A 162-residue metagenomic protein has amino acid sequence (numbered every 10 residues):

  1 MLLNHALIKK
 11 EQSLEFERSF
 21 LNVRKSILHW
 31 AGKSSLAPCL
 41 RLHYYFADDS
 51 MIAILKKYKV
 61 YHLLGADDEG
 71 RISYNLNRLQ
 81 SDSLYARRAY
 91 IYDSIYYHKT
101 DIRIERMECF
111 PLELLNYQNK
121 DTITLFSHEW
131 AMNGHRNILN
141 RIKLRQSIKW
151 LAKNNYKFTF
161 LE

Functional and structural regions predicted by a protein language model:
M1-D48, G70: Metal-dependent polysaccharide deacetylase catalytic core of the NodB/CE4 family, i.e., the active-site-bearing domain
M1-H5, T124-A131: Short loop/turn segments at strand-loop or loop-helix junctions that form parts of catalytic or ligand-binding pockets
H5, D48-S50, N133-L139: Extracytoplasmic/secreted cell-surface and envelope-processing proteins
I8, Q12, F46, R103-E108 (+1 more regions): General structural signal for secondary-structure boundaries
S13-S26, M107-L112, N137-W150: Well-ordered, non-membrane alpha-helical segments in soluble/globular domains
S26-W30, I54-Y61, Q146-W150, N154: Alpha-helical structural signal in soluble globular domains
S34-S35, R41-L125: Active-site-adjacent pocket scaffolds in enzyme catalytic domains
L63-D67, S127-E162: C-terminal domain-boundary segment and adjacent tail
